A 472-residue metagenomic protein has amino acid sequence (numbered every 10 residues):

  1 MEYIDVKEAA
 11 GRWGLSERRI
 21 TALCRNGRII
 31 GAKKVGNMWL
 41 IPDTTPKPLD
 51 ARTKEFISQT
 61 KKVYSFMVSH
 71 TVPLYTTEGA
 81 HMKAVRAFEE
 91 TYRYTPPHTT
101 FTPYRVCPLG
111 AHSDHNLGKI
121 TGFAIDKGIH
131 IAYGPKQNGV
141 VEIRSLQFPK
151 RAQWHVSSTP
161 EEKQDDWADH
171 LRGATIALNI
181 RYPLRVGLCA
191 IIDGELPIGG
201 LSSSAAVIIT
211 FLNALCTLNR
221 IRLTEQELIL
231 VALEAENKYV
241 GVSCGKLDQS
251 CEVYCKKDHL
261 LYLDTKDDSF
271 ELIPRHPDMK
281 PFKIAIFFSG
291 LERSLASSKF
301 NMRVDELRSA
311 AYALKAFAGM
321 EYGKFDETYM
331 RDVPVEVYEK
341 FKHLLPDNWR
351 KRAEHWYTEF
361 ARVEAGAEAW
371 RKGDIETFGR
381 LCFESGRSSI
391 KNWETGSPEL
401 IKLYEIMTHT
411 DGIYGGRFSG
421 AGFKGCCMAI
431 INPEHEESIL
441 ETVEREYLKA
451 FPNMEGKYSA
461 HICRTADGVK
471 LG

Functional and structural regions predicted by a protein language model:
M1-R19: Polyanion-binding surface elements
D5-K7, I29-K54: Short helix-start
T21-N26: Residue-level detection of the helix-turn-helix DNA-binding "recognition helix"
F56-R105, L109, H130-Q164, H259-G415 (+1 more regions): C-terminal nucleotide
A124, L201-I221, M428-I431: DPxDG-like acidic metal-binding loop motif
T175-G199: Glycine- and acidic-rich phosphate- and metal-coordinating loops
I180-C189, L215-V231, P433-E446, A450-M454: Phosphate-handling active-site elements
R222-F270, G416-S419, I462-D467: Alpha/beta catalytic cores of group-transfer enzymes, especially the acyltransferase/condensing modules of polyketide
